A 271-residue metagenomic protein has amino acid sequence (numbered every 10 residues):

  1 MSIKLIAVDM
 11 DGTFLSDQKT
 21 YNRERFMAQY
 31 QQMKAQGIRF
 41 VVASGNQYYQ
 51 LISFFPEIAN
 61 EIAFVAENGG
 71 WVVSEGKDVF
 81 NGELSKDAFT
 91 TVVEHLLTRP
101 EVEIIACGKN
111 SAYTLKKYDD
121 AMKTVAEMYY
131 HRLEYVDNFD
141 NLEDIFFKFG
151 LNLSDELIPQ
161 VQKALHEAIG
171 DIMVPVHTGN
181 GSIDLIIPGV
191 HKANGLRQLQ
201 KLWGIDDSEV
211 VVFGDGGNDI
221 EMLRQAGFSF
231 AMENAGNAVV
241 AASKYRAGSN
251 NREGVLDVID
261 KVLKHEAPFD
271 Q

Functional and structural regions predicted by a protein language model:
M1-L5, R23, D184-Q271: Mg2+-dependent phosphoryl-transfer enzymes with acidic/Ser/Thr/Gly-rich catalytic loops
K4-K19: Asp-based phosphoryl-transfer active-site loop
F14, F80, R246-A247: A structural signal for hydrophobic residues in beta-strands of small regulatory alpha/beta folds
D17-Q18, L51-S53, E75-G76, K116 (+4 more regions): Short glycine-/acidic-enriched loop or helix-start segments at secondary-structure transitions that form or flank
D17-T20, V41-V42, N81-G82, E127 (+2 more regions): Short, flexible loop segments at the rims of nucleotide/cofactor-binding pockets, characterized by
Y21-M122: Active-site phosphate-binding/coordination module
E57-N60, N68, A168-D171, Q225-A226 (+1 more regions): Short, structured coil segments at secondary-structure junctions
H95, E101-F213, G217-Q225, N234: Conserved acidic, metal-coordinating active-site core of Asp-based, Mg2+-dependent phosphoryl-transfer enzymes
